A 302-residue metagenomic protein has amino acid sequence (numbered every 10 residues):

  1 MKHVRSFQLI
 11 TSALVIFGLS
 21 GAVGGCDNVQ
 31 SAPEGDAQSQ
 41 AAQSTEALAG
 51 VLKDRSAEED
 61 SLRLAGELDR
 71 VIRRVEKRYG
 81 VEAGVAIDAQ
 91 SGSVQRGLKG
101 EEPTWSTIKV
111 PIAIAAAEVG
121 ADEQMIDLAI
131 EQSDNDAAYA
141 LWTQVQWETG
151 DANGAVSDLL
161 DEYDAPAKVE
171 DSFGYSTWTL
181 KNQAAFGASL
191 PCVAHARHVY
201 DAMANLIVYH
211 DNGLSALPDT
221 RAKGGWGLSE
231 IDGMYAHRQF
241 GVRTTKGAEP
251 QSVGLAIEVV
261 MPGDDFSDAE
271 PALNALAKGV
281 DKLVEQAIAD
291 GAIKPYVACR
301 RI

Functional and structural regions predicted by a protein language model:
M1-I16: N-terminal export and membrane-targeting signals
G21-G25: C-terminal motif of bacterial Sec signal peptides marking the signal peptidase cleavage site
D27, G35-A83, G92, Q146-I302: Penicillin-recognizing serine hydrolase domain
A86-V94, Q124-W147, A298-R301: Acidic helix-start/capping segments at beta-turn-to-alpha-helix junctions
Q90-K99, D122, A165-P166: Glycine/charged-rich beta-loop-alpha catalytic/anionic-binding loops adjacent to active sites
E101-A121, A129: Active-site SXXK
W105-V110, N135-A138, T177-A184: Short alpha-helical patches at coil-to-helix transitions and adjacent helical residues in well-structured domains
I112-A116, L141, Q183-L190: Buried hydrophobic packing segments
